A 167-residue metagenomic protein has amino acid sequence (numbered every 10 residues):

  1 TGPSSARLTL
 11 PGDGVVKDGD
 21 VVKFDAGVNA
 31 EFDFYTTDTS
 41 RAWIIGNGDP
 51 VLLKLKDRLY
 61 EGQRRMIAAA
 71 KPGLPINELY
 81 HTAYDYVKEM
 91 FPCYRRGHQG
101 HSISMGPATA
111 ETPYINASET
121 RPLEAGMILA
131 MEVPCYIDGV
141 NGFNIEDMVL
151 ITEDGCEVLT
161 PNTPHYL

Functional and structural regions predicted by a protein language model:
T1-L167: Active-site neighborhoods and metal-handling regions in enzymes and metal-associated proteins
